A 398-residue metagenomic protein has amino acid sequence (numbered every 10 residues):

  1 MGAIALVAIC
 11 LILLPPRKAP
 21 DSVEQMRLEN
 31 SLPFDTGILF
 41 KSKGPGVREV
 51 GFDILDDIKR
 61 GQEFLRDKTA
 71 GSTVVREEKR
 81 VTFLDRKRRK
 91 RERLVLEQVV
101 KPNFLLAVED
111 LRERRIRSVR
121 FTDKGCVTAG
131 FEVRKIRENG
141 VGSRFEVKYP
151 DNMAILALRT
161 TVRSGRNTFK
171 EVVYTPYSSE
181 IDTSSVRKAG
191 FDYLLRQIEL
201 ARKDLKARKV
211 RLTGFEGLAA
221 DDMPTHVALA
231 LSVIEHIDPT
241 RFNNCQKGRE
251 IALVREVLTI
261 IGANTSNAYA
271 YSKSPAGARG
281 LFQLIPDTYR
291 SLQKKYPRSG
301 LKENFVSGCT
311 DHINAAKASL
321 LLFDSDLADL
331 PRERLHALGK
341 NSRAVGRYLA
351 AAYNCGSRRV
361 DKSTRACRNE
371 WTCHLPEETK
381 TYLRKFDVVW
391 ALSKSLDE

Functional and structural regions predicted by a protein language model:
M1-P275, S291, S299-V306, K317-A350 (+1 more regions): Cell-wall glycan-active module
A230, G280-Q283, A351-A352: Structural recognition of the beta-strand scaffold that forms the well-ordered cores of secreted hydrolase catalytic
A276-T288: Acidic, low-complexity proline/glycine-rich segments
F282-L284, A316-S319: Short glycine- and hydrophobic/aromatic-rich loop-to-beta-strand nucleating segment in the catalytic cores
